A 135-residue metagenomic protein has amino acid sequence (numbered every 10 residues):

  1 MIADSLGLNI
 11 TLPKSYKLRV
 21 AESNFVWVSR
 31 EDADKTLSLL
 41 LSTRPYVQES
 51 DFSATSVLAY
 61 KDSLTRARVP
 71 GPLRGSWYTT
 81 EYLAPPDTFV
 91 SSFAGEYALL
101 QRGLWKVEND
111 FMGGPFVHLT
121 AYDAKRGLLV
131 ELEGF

Functional and structural regions predicted by a protein language model:
M1, I10, Y16, L128-F135: Surface-exposed amphipathic alpha-helical segments
I2, A21, V28-R30, T88-S91 (+1 more regions): Short acidic-hydrophobic surface loop/beta-edge motif
I2-G7, L12, G75-T80: An N-terminal domain-start capping segment
L8, K35, R126-L128: Short acidic/polar mixed-charge low-complexity motifs
P13-P70: Secretory pathway targeting signatures of secreted, lumenal, and periplasmic proteins
F25-S29, L37-T43, A98-R102, V117-A121 (+1 more regions): Ordered hydrophobic segments in well-structured contexts
V69-G127: Signature of long, low-cysteine stretches enriched in small and polar/charged residues
